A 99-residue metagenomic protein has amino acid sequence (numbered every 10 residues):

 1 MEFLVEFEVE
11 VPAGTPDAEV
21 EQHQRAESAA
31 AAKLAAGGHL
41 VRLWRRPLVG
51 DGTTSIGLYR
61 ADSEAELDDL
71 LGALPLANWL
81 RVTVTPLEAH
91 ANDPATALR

Functional and structural regions predicted by a protein language model:
M1-R99: Conserved, structured core segments of small domains
